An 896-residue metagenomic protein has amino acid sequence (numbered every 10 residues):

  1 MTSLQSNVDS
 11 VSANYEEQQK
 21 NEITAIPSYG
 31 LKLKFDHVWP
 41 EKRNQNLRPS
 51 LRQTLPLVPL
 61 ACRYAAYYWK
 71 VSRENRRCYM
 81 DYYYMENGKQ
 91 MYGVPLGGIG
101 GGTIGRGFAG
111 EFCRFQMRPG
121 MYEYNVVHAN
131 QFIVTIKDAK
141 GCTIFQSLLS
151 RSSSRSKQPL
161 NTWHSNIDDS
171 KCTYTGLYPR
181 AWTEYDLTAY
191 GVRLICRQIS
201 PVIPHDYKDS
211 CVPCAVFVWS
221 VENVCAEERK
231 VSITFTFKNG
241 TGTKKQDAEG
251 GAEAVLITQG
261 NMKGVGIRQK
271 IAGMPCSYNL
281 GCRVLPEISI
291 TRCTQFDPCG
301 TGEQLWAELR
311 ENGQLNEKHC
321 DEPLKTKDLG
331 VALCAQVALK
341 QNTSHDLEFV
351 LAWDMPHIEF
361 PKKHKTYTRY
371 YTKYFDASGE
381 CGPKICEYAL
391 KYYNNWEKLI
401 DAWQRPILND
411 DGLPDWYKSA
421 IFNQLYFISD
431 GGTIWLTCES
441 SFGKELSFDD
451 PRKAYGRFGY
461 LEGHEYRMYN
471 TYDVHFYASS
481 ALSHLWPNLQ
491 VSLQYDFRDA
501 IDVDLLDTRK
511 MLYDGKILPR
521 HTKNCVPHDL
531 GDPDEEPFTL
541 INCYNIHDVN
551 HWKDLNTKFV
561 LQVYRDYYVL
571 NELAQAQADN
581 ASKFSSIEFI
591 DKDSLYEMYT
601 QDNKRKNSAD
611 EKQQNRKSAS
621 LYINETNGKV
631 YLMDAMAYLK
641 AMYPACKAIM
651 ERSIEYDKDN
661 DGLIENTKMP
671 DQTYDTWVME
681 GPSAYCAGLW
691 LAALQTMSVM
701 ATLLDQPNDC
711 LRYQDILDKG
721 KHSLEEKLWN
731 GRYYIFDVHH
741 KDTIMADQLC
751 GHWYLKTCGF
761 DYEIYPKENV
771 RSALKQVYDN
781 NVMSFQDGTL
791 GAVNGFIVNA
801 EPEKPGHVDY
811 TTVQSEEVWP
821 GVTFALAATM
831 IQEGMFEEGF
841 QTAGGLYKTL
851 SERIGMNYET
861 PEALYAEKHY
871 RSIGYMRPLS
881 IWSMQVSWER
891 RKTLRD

Functional and structural regions predicted by a protein language model:
L4-R73, W182, L187-Y190, I195 (+6 more regions): Acidic/polar, glycine-enriched structural segments that form the non-catalytic walls/loops of the carbohydrate-binding
V11-K20, M80, M85-Q90, V94-P95 (+1 more regions): Solvent-exposed N-terminal domain segments of exported/luminal and surface proteins
A25, R118, E123-E184, L489-P670 (+3 more regions): Helix-terminus loop motifs that line ligand-binding clefts
M91, K171, I203-C211, E465-M468 (+13 more regions): Alpha-helix capping and helix-loop boundary segments enriched in small/acidic/polar residues
P95-E111, Y124-I144, L177, L187-V192 (+6 more regions): Short, solvent-exposed loop/edge-beta patches enriched in aromatic
A389, W396, I400, I421 (+2 more regions): Short amphipathic alpha-helical coiled-coil/interface segments
P414-G463, D502-N550, N607-S608, K658-G681 (+5 more regions): Extended glycan-interaction surfaces of carbohydrate-active proteins
Y472-F476, S480-D502, K558, S582 (+8 more regions): Active-site core of glycosidic bond-cleaving carbohydrate-active enzymes
